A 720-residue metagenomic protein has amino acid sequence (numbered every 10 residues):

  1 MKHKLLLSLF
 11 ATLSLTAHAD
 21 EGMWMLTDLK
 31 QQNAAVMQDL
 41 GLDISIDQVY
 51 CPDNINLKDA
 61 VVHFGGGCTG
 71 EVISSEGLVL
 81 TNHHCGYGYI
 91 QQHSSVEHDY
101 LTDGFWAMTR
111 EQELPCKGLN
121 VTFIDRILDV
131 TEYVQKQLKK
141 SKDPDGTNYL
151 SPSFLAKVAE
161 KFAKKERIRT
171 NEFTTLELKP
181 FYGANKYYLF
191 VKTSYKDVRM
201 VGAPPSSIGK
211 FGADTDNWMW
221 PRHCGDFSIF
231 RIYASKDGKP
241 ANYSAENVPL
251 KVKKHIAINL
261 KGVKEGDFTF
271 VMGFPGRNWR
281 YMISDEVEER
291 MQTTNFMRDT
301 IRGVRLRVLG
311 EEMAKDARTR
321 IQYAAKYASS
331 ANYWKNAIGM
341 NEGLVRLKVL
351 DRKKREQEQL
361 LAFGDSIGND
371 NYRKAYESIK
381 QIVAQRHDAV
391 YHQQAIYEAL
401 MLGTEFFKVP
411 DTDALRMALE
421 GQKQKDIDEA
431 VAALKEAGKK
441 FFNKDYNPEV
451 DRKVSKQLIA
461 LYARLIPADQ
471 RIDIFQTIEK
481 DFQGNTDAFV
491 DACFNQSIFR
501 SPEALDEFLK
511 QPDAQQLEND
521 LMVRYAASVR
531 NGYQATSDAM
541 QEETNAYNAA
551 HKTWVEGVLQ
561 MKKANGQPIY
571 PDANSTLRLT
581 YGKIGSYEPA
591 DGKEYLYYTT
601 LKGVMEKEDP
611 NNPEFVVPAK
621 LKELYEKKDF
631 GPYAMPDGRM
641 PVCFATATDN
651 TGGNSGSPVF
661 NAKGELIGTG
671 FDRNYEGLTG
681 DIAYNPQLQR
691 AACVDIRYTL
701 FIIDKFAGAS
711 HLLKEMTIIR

Functional and structural regions predicted by a protein language model:
K2, T16-R720: Terminal presequence/propeptide segments associated with secretion/organelle targeting and zymogen/polyprotein
K4-L13: Sec-dependent N-terminal signal peptides
